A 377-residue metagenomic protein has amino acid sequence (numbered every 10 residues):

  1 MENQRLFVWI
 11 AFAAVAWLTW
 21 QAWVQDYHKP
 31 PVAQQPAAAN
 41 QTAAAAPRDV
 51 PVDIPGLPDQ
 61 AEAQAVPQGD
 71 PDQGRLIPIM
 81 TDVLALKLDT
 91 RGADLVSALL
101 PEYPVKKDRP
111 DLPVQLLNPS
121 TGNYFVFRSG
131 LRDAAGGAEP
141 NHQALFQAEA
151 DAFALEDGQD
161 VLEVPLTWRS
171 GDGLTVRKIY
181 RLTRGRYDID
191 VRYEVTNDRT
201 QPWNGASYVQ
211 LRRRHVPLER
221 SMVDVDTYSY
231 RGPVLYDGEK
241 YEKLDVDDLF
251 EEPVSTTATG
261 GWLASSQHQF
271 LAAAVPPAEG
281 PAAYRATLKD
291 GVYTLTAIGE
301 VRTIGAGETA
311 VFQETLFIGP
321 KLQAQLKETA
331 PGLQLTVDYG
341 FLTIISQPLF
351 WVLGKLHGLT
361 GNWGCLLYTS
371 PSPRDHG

Functional and structural regions predicted by a protein language model:
M1-L367: Membrane-protein biogenesis/insertion across secretory and organellar systems
Y368-D375: Conserved small/polar residues in nucleotide/adenosyl-binding loops
